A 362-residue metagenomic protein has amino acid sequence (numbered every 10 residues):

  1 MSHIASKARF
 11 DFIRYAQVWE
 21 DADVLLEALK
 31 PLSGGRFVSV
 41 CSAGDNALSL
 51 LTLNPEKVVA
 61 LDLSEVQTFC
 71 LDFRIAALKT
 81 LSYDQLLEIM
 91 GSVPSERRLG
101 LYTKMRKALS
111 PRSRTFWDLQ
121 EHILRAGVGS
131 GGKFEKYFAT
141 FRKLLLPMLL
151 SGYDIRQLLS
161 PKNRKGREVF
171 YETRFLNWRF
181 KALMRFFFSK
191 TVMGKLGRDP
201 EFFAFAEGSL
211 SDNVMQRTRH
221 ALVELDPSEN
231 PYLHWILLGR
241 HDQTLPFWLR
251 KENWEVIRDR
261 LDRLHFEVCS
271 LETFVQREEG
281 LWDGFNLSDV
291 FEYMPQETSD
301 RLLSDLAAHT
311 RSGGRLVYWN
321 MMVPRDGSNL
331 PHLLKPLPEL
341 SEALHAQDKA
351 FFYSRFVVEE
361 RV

Functional and structural regions predicted by a protein language model:
R14-R36, D45, S49, S299: Conserved alpha-helix/loop element of class I SAM-dependent methyltransferases that forms part of the SAM/SAH-binding
L32-G35, C269-N286: A short acidic, Gly/Pro-enriched loop at the edge of an enzyme's catalytic core that lines a small-molecule cofactor
S33-S42, V58-V59, L63: Conserved class I S-adenosyl-L-methionine
V66-E255: Class I S-adenosyl-L-methionine-dependent methyltransferase module
R106-R114, W282-E297: A short SAM/SAH-binding and catalytic strip from SAM-dependent methyltransferases
N286, S312-R325: Conserved beta-strand signature within the Rossmann-like core of class I S-adenosyl-L-methionine
S299-S312: A short glycine-rich, Lys/Arg-flanked "PGG" loop and its adjoining helix->strand segment in the class I
P338-V362: Core SAM-dependent methyltransferase catalytic element
